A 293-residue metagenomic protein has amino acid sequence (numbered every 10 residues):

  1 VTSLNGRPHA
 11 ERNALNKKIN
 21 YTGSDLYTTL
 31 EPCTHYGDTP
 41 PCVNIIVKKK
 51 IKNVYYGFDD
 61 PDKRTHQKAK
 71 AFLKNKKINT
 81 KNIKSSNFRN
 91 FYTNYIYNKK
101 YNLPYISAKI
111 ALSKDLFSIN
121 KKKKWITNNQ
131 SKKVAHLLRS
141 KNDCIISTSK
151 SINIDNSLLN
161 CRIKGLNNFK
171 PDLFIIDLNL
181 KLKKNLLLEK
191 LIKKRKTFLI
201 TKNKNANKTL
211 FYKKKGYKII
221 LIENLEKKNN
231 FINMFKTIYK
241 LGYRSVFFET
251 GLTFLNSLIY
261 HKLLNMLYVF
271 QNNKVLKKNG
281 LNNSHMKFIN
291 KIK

Functional and structural regions predicted by a protein language model:
V1-N87: Zn2+-dependent cytidine deaminase-like catalytic core
N5-H9, L30-G37, I51-F58, T93-L103 (+3 more regions): Phosphate-binding glycine-rich loops and adjacent basic patches that engage nucleotide phosphates, nucleic-acid
K17, F91-N98, L138, F211 (+1 more regions): Residues that form generic nucleotide/phosphate-binding pockets
H35-G37, D62-H66, F88-Y92, K114-I119 (+2 more regions): Short, well-ordered, mixed-charge alpha-helical segments that flank or form enzyme active sites
A69-A71, N94-N98, C161-R162, L263: Short low-complexity, flexible loop/linker segments enriched in glycine and/or proline with clustered acidic
K70, S85, R89-T93, K132-R139: Hydrophobic, well-ordered secondary-structure segments
K76-I78, Y105-K293: Enzymes that bind and transform nitrogen-containing heteroaromatic metabolites
K81, S85-A111, F117: Proteins enriched for Cys/Gly/acidic motifs involved in redox and nucleic-acid/cofactor modification
